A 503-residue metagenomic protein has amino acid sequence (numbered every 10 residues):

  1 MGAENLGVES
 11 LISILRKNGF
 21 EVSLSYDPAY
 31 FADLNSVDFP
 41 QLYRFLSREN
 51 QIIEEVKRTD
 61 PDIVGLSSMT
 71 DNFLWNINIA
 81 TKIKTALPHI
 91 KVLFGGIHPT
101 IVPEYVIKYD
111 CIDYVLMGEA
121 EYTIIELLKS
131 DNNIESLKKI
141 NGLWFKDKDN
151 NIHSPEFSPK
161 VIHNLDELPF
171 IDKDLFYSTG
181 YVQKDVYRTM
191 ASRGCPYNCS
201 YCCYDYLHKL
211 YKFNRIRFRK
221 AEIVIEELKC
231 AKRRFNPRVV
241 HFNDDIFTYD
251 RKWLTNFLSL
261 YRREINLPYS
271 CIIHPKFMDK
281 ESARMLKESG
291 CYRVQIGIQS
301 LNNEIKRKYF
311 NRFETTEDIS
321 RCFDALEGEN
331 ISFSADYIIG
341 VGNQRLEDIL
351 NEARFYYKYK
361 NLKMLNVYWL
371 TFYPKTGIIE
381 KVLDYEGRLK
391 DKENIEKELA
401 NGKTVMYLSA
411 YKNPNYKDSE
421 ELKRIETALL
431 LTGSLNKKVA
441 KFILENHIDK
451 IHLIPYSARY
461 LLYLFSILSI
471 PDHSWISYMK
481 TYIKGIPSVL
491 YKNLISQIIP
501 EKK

Functional and structural regions predicted by a protein language model:
I14, L24, P28-N35, Q41-V161 (+1 more regions): Glycine-rich beta-alpha loop elements in corrinoid/cobalamin-binding modules across cobalamin-dependent enzymes
R16, F45, I53-V56, D62 (+2 more regions): Radical SAM enzyme core and accessory elements
L24-P28, S67, Y206, Y337-I339 (+1 more regions): Residue-level recognition of beta-strand->loop/alpha-helix junctions
F31-A32, P103, Y197, L210 (+4 more regions): Flexible glycine/acidic-rich beta-alpha junction loops that bind and position SAM and/or redox cofactors in anaerobic
D60-V64, I112, P237, C291 (+1 more regions): Proline-aspartate-enriched helix->loop->beta-strand connector
M69, I97, D245-F247, I272-K276 (+3 more regions): Active-site beta-loop-alpha junctions enriched in small/polar residues
P103-K108, S282, G342-K358: Catalytic cores of alpha/beta
H163-F333, R354: Radical SAM [4Fe-4S] cluster-binding motif and immediate context
